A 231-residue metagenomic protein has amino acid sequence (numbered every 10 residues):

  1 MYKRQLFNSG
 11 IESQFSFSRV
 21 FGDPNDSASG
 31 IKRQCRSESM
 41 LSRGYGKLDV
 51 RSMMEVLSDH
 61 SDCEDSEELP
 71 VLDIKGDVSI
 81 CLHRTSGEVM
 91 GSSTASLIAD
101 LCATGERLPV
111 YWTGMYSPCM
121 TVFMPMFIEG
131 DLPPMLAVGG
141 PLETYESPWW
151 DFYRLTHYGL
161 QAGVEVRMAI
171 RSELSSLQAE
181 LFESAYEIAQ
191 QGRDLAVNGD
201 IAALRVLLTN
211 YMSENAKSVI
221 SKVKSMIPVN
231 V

Functional and structural regions predicted by a protein language model:
K3-V231: C-terminus-biased signal that marks the final domain/tail of proteins
